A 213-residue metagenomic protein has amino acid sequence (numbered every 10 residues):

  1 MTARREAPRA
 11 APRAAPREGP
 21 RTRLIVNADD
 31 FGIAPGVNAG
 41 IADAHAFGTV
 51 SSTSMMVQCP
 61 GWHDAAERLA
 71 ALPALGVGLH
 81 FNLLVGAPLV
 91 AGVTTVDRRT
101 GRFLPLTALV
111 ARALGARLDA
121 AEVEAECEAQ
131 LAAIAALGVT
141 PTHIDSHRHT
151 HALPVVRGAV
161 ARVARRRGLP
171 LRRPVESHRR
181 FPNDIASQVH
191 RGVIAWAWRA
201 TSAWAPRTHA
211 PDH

Functional and structural regions predicted by a protein language model:
R4, R17-P35: Boundary/entry segment of secreted carbohydrate-active catalytic domains
R23-I25, V50-S54, A74-H80, P141-D145 (+2 more regions): Structural preference for beta-strand elements that scaffold enzyme active sites
D29-F31, M56-Q58, H80-L84, H147-H149 (+2 more regions): Active-site beta-loop-alpha junctions enriched in small/polar residues
P35-P60: A short alpha/beta connector and helix-capping loop motif
I41-F47, H63-G76, T94-G101, A135-A136 (+1 more regions): Acidic (Asp/Glu)-rich catalytic clusters
S51, M55-V85: Glycine/small-residue-rich interface belts in oligomeric ring/scaffold proteins and their assembly partners
A87-D119: Active-site gating loops and adjacent loop-to-helix segments of metal-dependent hydrolytic enzymes
E128-P211: Catalytic domains of cell-wall/extracellular-matrix polysaccharide-remodeling enzymes, centered on de-N-acetylation
